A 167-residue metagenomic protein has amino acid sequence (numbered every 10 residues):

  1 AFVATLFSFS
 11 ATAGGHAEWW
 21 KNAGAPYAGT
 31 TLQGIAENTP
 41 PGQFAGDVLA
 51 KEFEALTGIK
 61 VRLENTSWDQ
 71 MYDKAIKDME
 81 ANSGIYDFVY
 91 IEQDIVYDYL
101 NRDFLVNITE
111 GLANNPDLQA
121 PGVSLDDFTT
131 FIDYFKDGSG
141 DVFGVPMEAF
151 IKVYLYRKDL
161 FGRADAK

Functional and structural regions predicted by a protein language model:
A1-T31, A55, N114: Short, low-complexity disordered leader/linker segments with a strong preference for bacterial N-terminal type II
G14-P26, Q93-V153: Hinge/lid segment of periplasmic solute-binding proteins
E18-W20, Q33, G140-D141, R163-K167: Extracytosolic ligand-binding ectodomains
W19-A23, P40-K60, D159: Short, polar/charged alpha-helical segment
A28-P40, I59-E64, D87-F88: Short, well-ordered beta-strand elements
I35-T39, G144-A149, R157, A164-K167: Short beta-strand->loop
A36-N38, N65-S67, L112, A149-I151 (+1 more regions): Short, flexible loop/turn elements at secondary-structure junctions
V48-D127, R163-D165: Extracytoplasmic "Venus flytrap"/periplasmic binding protein-like
